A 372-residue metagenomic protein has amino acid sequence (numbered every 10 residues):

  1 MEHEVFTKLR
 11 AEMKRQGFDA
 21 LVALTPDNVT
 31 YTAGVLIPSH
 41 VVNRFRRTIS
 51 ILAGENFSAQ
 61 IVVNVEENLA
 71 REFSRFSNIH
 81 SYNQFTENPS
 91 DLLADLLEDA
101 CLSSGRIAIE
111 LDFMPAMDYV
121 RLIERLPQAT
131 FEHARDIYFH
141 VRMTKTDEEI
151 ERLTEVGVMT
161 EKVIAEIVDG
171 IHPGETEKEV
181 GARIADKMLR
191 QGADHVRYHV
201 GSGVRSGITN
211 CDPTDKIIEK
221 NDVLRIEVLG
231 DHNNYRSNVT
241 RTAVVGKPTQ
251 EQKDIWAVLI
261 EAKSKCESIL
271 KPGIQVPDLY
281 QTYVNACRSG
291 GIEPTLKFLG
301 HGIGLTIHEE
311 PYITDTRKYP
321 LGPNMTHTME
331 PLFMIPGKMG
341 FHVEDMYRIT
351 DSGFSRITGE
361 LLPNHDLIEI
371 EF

Functional and structural regions predicted by a protein language model:
M1-F372: Active-site neighborhoods and metal-handling regions in enzymes and metal-associated proteins
